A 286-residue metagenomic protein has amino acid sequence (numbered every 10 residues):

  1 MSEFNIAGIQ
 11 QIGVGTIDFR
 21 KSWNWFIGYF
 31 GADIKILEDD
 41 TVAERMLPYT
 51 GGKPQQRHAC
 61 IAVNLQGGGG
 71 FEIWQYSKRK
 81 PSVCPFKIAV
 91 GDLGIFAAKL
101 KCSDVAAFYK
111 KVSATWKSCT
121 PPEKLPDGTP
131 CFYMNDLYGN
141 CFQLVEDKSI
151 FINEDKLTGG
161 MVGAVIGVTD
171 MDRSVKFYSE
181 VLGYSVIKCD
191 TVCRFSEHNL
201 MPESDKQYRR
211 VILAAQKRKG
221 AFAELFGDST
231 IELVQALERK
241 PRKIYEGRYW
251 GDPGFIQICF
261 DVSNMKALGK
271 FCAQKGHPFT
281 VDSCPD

Functional and structural regions predicted by a protein language model:
M1-N5, Q11-V14, K35-T41, R45-M46 (+8 more regions): Vicinal oxygen chelate
S22-I27, V112, G139, S174-S179 (+1 more regions): Conserved active-site tyrosine of GNAT-family acetyltransferases
G52, P81-F86, V90-D92, S103: Post-signal peptide N-terminal segment of secreted/secretory-pathway proteins
L93-A97, M161-V162, P253-I256: Eukaryotic phosphotyrosine signaling hubs
V165-S174: Repeat-solenoid scaffold signature
Y184-V186: Phosphate-binding active sites in nucleotide-utilizing proteins
S204-D205, I212-L213, A223-W250: Flexible internal linker/loop segments at domain or repeat junctions
E238, G251-F260: Low-complexity, glycine/alanine/valine/leucine- and proline-rich hydrophobic stretches
